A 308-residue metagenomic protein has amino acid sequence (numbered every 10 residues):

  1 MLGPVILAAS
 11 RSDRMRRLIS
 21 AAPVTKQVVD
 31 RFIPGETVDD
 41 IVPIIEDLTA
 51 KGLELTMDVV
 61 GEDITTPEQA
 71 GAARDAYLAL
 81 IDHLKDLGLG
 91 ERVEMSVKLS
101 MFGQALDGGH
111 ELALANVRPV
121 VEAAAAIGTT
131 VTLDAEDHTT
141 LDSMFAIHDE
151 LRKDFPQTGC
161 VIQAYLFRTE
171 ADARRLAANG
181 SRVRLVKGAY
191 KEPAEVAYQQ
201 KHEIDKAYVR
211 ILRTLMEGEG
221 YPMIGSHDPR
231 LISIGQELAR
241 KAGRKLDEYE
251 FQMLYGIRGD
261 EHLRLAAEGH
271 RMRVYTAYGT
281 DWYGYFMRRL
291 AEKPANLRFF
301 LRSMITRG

Functional and structural regions predicted by a protein language model:
M1-G308: Positively charged, amphipathic and often flexible ligand-engagement surfaces
